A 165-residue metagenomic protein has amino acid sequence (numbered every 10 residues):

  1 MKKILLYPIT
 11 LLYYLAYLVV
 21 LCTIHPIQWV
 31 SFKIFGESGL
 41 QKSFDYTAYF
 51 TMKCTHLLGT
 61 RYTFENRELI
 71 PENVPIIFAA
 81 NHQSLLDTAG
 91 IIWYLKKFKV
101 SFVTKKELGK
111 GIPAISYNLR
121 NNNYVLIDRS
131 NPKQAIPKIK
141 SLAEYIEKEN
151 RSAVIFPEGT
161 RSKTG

Functional and structural regions predicted by a protein language model:
M1-T63, N118: A transmembrane-helix-recognition feature enriched in membrane-embedded lipid enzymes and envelope glyco-/phospholipid
L57, R61-G165: Soluble catalytic domains of membrane acyltransferases
